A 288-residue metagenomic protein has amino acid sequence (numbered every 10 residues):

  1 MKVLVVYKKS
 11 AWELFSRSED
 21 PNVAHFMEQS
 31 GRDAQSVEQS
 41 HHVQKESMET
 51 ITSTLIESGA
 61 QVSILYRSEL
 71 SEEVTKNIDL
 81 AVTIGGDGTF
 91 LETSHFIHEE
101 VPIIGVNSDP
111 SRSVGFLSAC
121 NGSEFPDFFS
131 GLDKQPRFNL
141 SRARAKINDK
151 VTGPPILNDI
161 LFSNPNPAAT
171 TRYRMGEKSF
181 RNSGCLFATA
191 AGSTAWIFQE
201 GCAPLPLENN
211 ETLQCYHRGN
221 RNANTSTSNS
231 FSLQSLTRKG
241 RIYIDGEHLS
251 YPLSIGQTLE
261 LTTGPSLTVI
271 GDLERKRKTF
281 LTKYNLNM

Functional and structural regions predicted by a protein language model:
K2-K9, A24-F26, R32, S36-S68 (+3 more regions): Catalytic phosphate-donor-binding core of small-molecule kinases
S10-A24: Internal, charge-rich low-complexity segments
E72-E73, G86-G88: Beta-loop-alpha module in the N-terminal Rossmann-like domain of NAD(P)-dependent dehydrogenases, especially those
D79-L80: Structural motif
T83-I84, F187-A188: Redox-cofactor binding/interface segments in oxidoreductases and associated redox assembly factors
T89-T93, S193-F198: Short glycine/serine/threonine-rich phosphate/pyrophosphate-binding segments that cradle anionic phosphate groups
F96-H98, P206-L207: Short, conserved loop/helix-junction motifs that constitute active-site signature segments in enzyme catalytic cores
E99-L117: Short, acidic/small-residue loops that bind anionic groups at enzyme active sites
